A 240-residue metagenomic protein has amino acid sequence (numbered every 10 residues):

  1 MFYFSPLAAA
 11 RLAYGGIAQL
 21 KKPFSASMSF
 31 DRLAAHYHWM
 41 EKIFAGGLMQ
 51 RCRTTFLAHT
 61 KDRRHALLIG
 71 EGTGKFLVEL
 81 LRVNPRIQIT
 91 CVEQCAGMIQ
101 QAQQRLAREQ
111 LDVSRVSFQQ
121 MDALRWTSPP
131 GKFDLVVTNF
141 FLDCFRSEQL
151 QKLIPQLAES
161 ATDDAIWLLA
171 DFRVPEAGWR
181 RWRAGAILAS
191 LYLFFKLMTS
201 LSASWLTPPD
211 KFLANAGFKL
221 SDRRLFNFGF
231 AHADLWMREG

Functional and structural regions predicted by a protein language model:
F2-A35: N-terminal, positively charged/glycine-rich alpha-helical extensions of SAM-dependent methyltransferases
F24, A170-A216, R223-R224: C-terminal alpha-helical "lid/dimerization" subdomain adjacent to the S-adenosyl-L-methionine
G46-R63: Conserved alpha-helix/loop element of class I SAM-dependent methyltransferases that forms part of the SAM/SAH-binding
L67-R125: Class I SAM-dependent methyltransferase SAM/SAH-binding core
W126-V136: A short acidic, Gly/Pro-enriched loop at the edge of an enzyme's catalytic core that lines a small-molecule cofactor
L135-Q149: A short SAM/SAH-binding and catalytic strip from SAM-dependent methyltransferases
Q151-D163: A short glycine-rich, Lys/Arg-flanked "PGG" loop and its adjoining helix->strand segment in the class I
A216-K219, R224-G240: Core SAM-dependent methyltransferase catalytic element
